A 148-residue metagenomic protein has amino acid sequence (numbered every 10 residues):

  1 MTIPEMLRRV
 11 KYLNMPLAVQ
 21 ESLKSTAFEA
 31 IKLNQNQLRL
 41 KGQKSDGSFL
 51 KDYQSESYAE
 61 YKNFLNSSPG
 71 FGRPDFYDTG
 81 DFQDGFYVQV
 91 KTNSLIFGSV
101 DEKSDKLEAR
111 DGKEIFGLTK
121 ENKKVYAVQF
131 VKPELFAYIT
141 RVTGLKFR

Functional and structural regions predicted by a protein language model:
M1-R148: Short, Lys/Arg-rich flexible segments
